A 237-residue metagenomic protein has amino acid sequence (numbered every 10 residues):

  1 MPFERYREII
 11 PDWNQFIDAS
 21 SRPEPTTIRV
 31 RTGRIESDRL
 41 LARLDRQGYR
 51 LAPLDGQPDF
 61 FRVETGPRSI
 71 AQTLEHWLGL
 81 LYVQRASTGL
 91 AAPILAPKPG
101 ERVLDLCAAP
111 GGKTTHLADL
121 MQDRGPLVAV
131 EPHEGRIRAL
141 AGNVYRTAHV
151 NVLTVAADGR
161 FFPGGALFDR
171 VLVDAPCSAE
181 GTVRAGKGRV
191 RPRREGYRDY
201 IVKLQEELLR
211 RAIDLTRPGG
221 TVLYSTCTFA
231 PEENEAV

Functional and structural regions predicted by a protein language model:
M1-V237: S-adenosylmethionine
